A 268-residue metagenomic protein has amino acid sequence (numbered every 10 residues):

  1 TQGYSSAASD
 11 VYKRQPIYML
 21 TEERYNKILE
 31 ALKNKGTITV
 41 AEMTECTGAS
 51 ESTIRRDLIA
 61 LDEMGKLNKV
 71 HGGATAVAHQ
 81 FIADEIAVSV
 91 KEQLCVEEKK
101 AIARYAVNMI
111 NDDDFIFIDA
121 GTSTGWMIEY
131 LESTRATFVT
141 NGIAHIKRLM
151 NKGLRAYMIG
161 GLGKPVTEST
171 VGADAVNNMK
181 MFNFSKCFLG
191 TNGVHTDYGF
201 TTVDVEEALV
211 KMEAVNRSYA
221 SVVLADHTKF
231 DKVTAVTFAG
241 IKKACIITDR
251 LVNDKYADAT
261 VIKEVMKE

Functional and structural regions predicted by a protein language model:
T1-Q15: Single conserved hydrophobic/aromatic residue that forms the stacking wall/gate of nucleotide- or nucleobase-binding
S6, A101-R104, L209-M212, N216: A broad detector of short, well-ordered amphipathic alpha-helices that serve as recognition/interaction surfaces
Y18-E23, K27-A41, C46-T47, R56-F117 (+4 more regions): HTH-adjacent hinge/linker in prokaryotic transcriptional regulators
E23, L29-E30, T39-E42, D62-E63 (+2 more regions): Conserved phosphate- and dinucleotide-binding cores of soluble alpha/beta proteins, encompassing both enzyme active
E51-S52: Key DNA-contact positions within bacterial/archaeal DNA-binding proteins
T122-S123, H145: A generic "binding-loop/recognition-motif" signal
S123-M127, F230-V233: Short glycine/serine/threonine-rich phosphate/pyrophosphate-binding segments that cradle anionic phosphate groups
